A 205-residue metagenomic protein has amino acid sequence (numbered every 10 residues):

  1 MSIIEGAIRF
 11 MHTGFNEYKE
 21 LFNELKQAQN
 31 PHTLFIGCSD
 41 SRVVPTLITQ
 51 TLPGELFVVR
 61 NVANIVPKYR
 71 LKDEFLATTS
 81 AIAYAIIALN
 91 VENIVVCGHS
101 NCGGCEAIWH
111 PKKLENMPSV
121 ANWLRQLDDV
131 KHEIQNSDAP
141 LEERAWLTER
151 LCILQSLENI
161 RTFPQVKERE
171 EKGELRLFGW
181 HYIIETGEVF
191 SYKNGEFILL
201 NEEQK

Functional and structural regions predicted by a protein language model:
M1-P31, N64-E92, G103-K205: Divalent-metal-activated hydrolytic enzyme cores
L25-P31, D40, Q50-L52: Thiamine diphosphate
H32-T33, L56: Structural motif
I36-C38, R60, C97-H99, F178-I183: Short beta-strand segments
G37, R42-P45, R60, I160 (+1 more regions): A generic, residue-level signal for flexible/boundary positions that often mark functional hotspots
D40-R42, H99-G104: Gly/Ser/Thr-rich loops at beta-strand to alpha-helix junctions that form or flank small-molecule/cofactor-binding
R42-I65: Catalytic core of membrane glycerolipid acyltransferases/transacylases, capturing the structured, soluble-facing
